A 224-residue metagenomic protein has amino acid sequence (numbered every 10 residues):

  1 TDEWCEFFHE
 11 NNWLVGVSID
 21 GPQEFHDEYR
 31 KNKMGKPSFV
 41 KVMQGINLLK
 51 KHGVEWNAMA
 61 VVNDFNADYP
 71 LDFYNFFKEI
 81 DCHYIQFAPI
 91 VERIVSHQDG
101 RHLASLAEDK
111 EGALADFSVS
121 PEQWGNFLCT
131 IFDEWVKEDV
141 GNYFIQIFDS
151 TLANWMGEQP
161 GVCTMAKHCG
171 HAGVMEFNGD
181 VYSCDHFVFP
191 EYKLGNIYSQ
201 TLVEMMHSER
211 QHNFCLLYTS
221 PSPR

Functional and structural regions predicted by a protein language model:
T1-N11, Q23, N47, K51: Conserved Radical SAM active-site core
N12-Q23, Y84-I90: Non-cysteine beta-strand/loop elements that form the S-adenosyl-L-methionine
E28-V40, N47, K51-T164, H168 (+2 more regions): Radical SAM enzyme [4Fe-4S]-AdoMet core and its adjacent flexible, acidic and glycine-rich loops/tails across
E176: Short, acidic, Ser/Thr-enriched surface-loop or helix-capping motifs
P190-E204: A short, polar/charged loop-to-alpha-helix boundary motif
Y218-P223: Conserved small/polar residues in nucleotide/adenosyl-binding loops
